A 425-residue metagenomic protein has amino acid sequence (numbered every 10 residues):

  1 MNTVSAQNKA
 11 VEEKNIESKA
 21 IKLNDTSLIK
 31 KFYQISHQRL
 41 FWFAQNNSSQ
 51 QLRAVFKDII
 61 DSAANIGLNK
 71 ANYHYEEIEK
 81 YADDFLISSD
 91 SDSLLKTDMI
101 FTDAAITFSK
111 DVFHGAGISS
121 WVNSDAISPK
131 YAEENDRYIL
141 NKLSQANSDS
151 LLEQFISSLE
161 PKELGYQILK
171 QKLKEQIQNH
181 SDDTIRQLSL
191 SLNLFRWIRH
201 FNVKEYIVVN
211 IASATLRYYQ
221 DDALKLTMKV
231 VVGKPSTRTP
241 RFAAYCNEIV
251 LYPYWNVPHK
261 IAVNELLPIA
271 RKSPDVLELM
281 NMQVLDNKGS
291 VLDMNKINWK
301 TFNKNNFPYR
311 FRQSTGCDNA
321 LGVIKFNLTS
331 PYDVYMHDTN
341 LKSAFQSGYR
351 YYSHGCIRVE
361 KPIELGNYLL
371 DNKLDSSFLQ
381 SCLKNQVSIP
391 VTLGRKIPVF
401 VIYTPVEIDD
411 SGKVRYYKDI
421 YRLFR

Functional and structural regions predicted by a protein language model:
M1-N2, L40: Specific transmembrane alpha-helix
T3-Q34, M99, I106-T107, D111 (+2 more regions): Well-ordered beta-sheet/strand-loop patches within structured domains
Q7-S128: Cationic-aromatic interfacial patches
